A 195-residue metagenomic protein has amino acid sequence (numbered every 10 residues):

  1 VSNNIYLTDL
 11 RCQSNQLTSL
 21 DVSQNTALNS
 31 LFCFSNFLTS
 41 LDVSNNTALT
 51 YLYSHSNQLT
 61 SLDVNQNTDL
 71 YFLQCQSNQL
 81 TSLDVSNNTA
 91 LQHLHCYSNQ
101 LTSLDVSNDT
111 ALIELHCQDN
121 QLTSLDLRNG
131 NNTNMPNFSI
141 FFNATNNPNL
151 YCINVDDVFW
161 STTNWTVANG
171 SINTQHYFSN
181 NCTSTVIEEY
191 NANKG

Functional and structural regions predicted by a protein language model:
V1-T8, Q13, E188-G195: Short intrinsically disordered, low-complexity coil segments enriched in acidic
N4-Y6, N25-L28, N46-L49, S56 (+6 more regions): Leucine-rich repeat
T8-C12, N29-C33, L52-S54, Y71-C75 (+3 more regions): Conserved hydrophobic beta-strand positions in leucine-rich repeat
N15, N36, N57, N78 (+3 more regions): Consensus "Asn ladder" position of solenoid repeat domains
L17, L38, L59, L80 (+3 more regions): Surface-exposed loop/turn positions within long extracellular repeat scaffolds, especially the passenger domains
D119, D126-N180: Leucine-rich repeat domain C-terminal region
N134, S179-G195: Residue-level detector of functionally pivotal "anchor" positions at catalytic/ligand-binding pockets or at interdomain
